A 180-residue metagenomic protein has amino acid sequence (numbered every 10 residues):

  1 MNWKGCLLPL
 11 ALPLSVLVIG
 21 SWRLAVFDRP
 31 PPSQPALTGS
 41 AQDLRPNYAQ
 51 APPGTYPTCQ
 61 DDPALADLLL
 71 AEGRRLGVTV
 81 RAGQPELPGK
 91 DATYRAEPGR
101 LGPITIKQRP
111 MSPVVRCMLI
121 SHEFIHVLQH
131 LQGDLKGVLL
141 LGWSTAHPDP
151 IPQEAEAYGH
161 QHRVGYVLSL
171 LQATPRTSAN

Functional and structural regions predicted by a protein language model:
M1-P13: N-terminal Sec-pathway targeting helices
L17-G20, L24-D28, Q42-I104, R109-P113 (+2 more regions): Auxiliary, metal-adjacent structural segments of Zn-dependent hydrolase domains
D28-T38: Alpha-helical transmembrane signal-anchor/signal-peptide segments
G73, V127-L128, H160: Residues that scaffold the ATP/ADP-binding catalytic core of kinase and kinase-like folds
V114, M118, H130-G159: Post-HEXXH active-site segment of zinc metalloproteases
S121-Q129: Short active-site segment of divalent metal-dependent hydrolases/proteases that encodes the spacing between
H162-N180: Long, well-structured alpha-helical subdomains associated with metal-dependent extracellular/ecto-lumenal hydrolases
